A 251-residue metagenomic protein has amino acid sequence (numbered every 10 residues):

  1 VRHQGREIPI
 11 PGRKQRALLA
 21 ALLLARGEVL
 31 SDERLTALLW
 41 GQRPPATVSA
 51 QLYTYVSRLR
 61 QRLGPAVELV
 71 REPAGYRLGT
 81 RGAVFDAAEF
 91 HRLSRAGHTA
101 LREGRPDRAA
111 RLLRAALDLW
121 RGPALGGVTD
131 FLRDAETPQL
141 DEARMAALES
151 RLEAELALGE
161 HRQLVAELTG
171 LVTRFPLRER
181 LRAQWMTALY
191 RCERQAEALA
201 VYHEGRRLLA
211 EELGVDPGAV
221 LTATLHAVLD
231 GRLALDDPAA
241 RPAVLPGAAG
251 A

Functional and structural regions predicted by a protein language model:
H3-G5, G64: Structural motif
R6-P9, R13-K14, A20-G27, R34 (+3 more regions): Intrinsically disordered, charged and Pro/Gly-enriched terminal/linker segments that flank large helical-solenoid
